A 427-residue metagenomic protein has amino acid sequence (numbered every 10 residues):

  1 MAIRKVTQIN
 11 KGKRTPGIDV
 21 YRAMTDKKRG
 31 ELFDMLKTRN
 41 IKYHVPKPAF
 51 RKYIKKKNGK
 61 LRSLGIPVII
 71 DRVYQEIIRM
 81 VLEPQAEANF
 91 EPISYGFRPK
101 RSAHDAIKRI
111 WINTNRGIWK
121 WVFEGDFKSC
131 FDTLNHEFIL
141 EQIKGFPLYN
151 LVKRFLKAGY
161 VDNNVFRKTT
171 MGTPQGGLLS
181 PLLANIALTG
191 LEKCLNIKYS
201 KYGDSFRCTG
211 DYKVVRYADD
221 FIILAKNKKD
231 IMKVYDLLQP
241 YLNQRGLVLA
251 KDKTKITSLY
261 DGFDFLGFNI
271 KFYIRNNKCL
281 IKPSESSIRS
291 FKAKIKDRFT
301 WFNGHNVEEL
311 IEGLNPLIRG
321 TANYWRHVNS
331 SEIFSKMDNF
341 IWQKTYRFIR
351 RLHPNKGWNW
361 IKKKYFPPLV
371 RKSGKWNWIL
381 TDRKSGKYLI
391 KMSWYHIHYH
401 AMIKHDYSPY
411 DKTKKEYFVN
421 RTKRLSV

Functional and structural regions predicted by a protein language model:
M1-G12, M80, P84-I93: Charged boundary/loop elements
M1-L32: Non-catalytic, polymerase-adjacent accessory regions of viral genome-replication enzymes
K5, M35-K60, I69, V73-V81 (+2 more regions): Reverse-transcriptase-like RNA-dependent polymerase core
P48-A49, P92-I93, R98, D105-G262: Conserved polymerase palm-domain catalytic core
L61-F90, M171-K198, S330: Conserved pre-motif C helix in the palm subdomain of viral-like polymerases
R245-E312, L317-R319: A conserved non-catalytic segment of reverse transcriptases and RNA-directed RNA polymerases corresponding to the late
A293, R298-N359: Right-hand nucleic-acid polymerase module
K344, I349-V427: Extended C-terminal regions of large enzymes
